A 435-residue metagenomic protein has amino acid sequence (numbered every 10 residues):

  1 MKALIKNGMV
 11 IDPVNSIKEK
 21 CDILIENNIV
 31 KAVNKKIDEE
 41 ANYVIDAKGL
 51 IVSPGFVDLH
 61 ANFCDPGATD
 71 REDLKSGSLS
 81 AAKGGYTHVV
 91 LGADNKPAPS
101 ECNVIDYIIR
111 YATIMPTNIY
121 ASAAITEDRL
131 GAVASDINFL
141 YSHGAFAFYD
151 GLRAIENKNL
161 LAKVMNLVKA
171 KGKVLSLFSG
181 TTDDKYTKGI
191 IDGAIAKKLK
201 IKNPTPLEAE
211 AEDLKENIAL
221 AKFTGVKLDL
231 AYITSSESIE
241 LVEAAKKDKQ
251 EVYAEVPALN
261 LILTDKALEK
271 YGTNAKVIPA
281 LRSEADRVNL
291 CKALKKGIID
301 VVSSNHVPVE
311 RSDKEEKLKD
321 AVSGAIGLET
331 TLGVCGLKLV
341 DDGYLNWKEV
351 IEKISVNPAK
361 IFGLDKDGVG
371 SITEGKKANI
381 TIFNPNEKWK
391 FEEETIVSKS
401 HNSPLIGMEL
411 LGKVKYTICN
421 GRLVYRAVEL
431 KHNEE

Functional and structural regions predicted by a protein language model:
M1-E39: N-terminal metal-binding scaffold of metallo-dependent hydrolase/deaminase domains
G8, I23, N28, G49 (+15 more regions): Divalent metal-coordination and catalytic microenvironments
G8, K317-D320, E374-E435: C-terminal cap of metal-dependent C-N hydrolases
K36-V52: Active-site metal-binding motif and surrounding structural segment of the metallo-beta-lactamase
A47-T113: Metal-associated gating/positioning segment near the N- to mid-region
R110-A124: A glycine-rich helix N-cap at a beta->alpha junction
S135-V302: Histidine/acidic residue-rich metal-binding segments in metalloenzymes
L199-K227, N274, K295-V302, V307-N386: His/Asp/Glu-enriched, well-ordered alpha-helical/loop segment that forms or immediately abuts the divalent-metal
